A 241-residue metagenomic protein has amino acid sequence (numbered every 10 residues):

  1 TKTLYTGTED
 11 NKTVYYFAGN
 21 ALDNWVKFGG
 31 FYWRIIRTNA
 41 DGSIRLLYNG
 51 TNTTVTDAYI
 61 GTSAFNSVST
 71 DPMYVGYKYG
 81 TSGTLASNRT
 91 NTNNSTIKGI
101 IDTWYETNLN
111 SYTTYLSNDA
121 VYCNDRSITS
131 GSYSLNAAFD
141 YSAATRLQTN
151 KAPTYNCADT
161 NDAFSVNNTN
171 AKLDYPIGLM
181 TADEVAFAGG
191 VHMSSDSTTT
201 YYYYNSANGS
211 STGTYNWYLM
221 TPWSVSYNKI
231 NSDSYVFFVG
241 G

Functional and structural regions predicted by a protein language model:
T1-G241: Long, domain-scale functional regions
